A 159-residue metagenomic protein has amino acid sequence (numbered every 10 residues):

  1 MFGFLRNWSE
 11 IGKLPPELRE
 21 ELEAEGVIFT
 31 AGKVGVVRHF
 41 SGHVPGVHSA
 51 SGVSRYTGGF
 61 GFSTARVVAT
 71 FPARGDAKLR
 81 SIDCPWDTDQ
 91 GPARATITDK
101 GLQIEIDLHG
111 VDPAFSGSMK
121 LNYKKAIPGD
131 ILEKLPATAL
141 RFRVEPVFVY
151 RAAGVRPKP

Functional and structural regions predicted by a protein language model:
M1-F60: Anionic N-terminal interaction surfaces
F2-E10, P16-G26, A73, S81 (+3 more regions): Positively charged, low-complexity terminal tracts and the immediately adjacent first secondary-structure elements
G26, V37, V53, V68 (+3 more regions): Generic intrinsically disordered, low-complexity segments enriched for polar/acidic and small residues
H39-S118, K124-A126: Phosphoinositide-binding peripheral membrane targeting modules
M119-P159: Terminal and domain-flanking low-complexity segments
